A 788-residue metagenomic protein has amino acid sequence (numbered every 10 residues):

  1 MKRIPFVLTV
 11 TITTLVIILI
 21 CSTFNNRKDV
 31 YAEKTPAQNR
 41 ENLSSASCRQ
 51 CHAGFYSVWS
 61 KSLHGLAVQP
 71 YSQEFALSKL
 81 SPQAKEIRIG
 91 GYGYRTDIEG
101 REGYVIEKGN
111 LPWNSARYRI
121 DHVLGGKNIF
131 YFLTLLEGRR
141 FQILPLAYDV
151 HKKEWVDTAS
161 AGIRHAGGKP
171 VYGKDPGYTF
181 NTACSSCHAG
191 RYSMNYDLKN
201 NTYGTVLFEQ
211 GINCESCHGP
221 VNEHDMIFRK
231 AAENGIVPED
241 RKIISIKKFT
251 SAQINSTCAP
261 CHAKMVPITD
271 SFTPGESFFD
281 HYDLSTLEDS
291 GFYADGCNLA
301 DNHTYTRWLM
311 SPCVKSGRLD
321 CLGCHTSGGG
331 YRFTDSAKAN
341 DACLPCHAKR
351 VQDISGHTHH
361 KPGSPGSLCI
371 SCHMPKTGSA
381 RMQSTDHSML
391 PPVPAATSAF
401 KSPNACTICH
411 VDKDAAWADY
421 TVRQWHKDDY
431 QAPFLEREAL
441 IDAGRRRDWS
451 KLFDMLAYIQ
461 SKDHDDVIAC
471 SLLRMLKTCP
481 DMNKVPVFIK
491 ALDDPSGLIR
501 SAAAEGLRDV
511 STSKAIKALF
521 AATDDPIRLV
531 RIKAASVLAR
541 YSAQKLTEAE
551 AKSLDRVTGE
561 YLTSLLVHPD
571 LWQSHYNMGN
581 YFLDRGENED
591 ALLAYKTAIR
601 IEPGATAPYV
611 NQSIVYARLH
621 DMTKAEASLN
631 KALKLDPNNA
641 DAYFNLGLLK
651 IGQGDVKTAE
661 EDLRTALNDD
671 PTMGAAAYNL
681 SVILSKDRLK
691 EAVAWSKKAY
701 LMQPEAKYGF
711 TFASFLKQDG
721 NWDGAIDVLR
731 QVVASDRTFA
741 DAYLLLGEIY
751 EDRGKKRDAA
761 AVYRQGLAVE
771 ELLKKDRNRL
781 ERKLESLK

Functional and structural regions predicted by a protein language model:
Y31, N39, A46, G54-G125 (+6 more regions): Primarily the internal scaffold of c-type cytochrome electron-transfer domains, especially repeated/multiheme c-type
W449-I459, D481-D493, T512-T523, K545-L562: Amphipathic alpha-helical scaffolding segments comprising HEAT/armadillo-like alpha-solenoid repeats
S461-H464, L492-L498, T523-L529, V567-P569: Short coil turns that connect the paired helices of HEAT/ARM alpha-solenoid repeats
D466, G497-R500, R528, W572-Q573 (+6 more regions): Helix-start (N-cap) detector for alpha-helical repeat units in TPR-like alpha-solenoids, especially tetratricopeptide
C479, D494-P495, V510, D525 (+8 more regions): Structural marker of alpha-solenoid helical repeat scaffolds
M482-N483, S513-I516, E550-L562, R585-T597 (+5 more regions): Structural signature of tandem alpha-helical TPR/SEL1-like repeats, specifically the intra-repeat loop/turn
A502, G506, K533, V537 (+7 more regions): Canonical tetratricopeptide repeat
